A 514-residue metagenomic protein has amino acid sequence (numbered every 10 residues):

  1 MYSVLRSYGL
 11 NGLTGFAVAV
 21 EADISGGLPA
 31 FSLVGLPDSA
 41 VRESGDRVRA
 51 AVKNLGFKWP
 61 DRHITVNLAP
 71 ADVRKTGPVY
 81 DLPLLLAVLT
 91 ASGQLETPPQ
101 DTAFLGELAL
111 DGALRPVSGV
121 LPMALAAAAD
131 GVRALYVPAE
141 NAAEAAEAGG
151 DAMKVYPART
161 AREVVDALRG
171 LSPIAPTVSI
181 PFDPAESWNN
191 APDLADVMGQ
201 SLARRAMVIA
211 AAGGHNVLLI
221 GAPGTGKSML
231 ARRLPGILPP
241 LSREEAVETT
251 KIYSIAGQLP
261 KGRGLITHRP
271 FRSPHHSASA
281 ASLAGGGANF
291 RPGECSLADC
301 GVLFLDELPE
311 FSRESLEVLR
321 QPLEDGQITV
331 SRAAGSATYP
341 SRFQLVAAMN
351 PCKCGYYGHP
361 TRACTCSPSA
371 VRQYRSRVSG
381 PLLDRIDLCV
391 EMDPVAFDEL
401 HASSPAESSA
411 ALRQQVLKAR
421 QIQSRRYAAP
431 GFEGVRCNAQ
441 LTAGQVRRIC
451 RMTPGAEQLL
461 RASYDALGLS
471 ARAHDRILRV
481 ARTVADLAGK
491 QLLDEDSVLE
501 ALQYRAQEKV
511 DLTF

Functional and structural regions predicted by a protein language model:
M1-L218, A222, S228, S331 (+2 more regions): Peripheral, non-AAA+ core regions of ATP-driven protein-machinery
V34-G45, P60, N67-G77, N289-F290 (+1 more regions): Basic, amphipathic alpha-helical bundle interface domains used for macromolecular binding and assembly
W59-R62, P98-P99, A129-G131, D151 (+8 more regions): Short loop/turn elements that form and flank the Walker-type P-loop nucleotide-binding site in RecA-like NTPase cores
V208, L265, P270, A280-L303 (+1 more regions): Conserved alpha-helical scaffold flanking the Walker A/P-loop in AAA+ ATPase domains
L219-P260: Walker A/P-loop
E245-S279, G286-G287, D393, E433-G444 (+2 more regions): Conserved inter-motif catalytic segment of the P-loop NTP-binding fold
C300, D306-E307, V318: Walker B catalytic acidic pair
